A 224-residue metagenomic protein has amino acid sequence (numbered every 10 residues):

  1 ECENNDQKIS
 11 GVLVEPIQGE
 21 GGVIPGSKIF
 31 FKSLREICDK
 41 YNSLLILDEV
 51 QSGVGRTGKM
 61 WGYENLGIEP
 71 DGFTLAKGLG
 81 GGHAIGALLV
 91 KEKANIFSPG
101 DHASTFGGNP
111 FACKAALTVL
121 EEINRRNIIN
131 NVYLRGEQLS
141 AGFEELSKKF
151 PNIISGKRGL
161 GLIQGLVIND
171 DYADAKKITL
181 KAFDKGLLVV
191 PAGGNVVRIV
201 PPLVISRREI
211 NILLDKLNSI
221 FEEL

Functional and structural regions predicted by a protein language model:
E1-L224: Conserved N-terminal phosphate-binding loop of PLP-dependent enzymes in the Aspartate aminotransferase
